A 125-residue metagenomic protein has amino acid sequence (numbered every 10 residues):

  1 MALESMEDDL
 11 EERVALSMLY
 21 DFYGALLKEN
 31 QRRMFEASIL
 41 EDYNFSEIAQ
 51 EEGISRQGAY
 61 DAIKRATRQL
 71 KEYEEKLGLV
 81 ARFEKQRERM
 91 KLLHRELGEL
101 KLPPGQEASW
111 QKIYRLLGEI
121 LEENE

Functional and structural regions predicted by a protein language model:
D8-Y23: Short, Lys/Arg-enriched N-terminal segment that forms or immediately precedes the first helix of a structured domain
E29-L40: Short amphipathic alpha helix immediately N-terminal
E47-A49: Hydrophobic positions on the alpha-helical face of helix-turn-helix-like DNA-binding modules
S55-R56: Helix-turn-helix DNA-binding motif, specifically the short coil turn and the N-cap/start of the second
T67-E74: C-terminal flanking helix
L77-L102: Intrinsically disordered, low-complexity basic tails/linkers immediately adjacent to helix-turn-helix/homeobox/MYB/SANT
